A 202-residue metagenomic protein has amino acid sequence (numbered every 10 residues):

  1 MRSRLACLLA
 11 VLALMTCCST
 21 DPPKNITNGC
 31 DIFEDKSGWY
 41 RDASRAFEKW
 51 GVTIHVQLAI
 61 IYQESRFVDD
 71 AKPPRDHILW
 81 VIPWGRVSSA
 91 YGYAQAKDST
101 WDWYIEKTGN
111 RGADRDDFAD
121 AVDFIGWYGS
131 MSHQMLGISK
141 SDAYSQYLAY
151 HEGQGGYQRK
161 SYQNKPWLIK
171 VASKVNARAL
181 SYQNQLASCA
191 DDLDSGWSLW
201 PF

Functional and structural regions predicted by a protein language model:
R2-L9: Sec-dependent signal peptide recognition, specifically the positively charged N-region followed immediately by
A10-L12, P23: Residue-level signal for mature regions of secreted extracellular proteins and peptides
L14-C17: C-terminal motif of bacterial Sec signal peptides marking the signal peptidase cleavage site
S19-D194: Catalytic glycan-binding domains that act on GlcNAc-containing polysaccharides
W200-F202: Short, solvent-exposed mixed-charge patches
